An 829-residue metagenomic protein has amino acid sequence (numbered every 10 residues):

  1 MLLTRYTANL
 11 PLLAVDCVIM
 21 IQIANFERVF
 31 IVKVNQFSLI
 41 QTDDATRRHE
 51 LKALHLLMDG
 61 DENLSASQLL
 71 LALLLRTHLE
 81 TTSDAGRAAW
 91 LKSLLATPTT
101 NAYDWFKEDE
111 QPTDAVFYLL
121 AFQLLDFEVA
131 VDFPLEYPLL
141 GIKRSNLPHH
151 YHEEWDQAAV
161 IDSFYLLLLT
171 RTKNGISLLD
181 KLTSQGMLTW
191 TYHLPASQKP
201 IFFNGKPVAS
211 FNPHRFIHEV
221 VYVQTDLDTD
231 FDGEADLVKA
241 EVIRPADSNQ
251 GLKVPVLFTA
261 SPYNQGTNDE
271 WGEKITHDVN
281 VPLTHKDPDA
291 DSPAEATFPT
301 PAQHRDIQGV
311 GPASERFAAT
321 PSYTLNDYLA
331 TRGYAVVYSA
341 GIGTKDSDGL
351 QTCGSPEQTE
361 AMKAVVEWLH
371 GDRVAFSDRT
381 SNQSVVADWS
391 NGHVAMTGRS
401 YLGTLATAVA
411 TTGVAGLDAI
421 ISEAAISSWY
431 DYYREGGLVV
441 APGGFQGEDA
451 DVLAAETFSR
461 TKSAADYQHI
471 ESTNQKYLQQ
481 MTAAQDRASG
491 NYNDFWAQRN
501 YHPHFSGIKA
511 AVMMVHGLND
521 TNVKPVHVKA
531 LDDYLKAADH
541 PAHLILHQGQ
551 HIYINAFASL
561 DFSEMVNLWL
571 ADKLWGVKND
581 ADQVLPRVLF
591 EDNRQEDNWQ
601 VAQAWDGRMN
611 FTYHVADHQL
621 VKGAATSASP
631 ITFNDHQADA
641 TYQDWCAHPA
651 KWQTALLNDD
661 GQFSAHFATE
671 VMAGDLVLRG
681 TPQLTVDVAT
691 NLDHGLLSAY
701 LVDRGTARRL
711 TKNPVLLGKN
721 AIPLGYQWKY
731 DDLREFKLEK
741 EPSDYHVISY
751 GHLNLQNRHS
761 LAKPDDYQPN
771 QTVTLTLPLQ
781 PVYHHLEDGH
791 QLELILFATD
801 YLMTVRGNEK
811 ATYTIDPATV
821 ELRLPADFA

Functional and structural regions predicted by a protein language model:
K33-T42, A313-S314, R587-A829: Glycine/threonine-rich phosphate-binding loop and adjacent beta-strand/alpha-helix elements that clamp
S38-R76, L95, T99-D104, E108 (+11 more regions): Accessory cap/linker subdomain of secreted extracellular hydrolases
G205-L252, V256, P262, D278-R305 (+1 more regions): N-terminal cap/lid segment of alpha/beta-hydrolase-fold proteins
P321, G354-S384: Alpha/beta-hydrolase active-site loop
A330-D346: Conserved alpha/beta-hydrolase
I508, M514-H516, D520: Short beta-strand/loop motif that positions the catalytic acidic residue of the alpha/beta-hydrolase fold
T521-H527: Conserved alpha/beta-hydrolase "acid-adjacent" motif
K536-I552: Catalytic histidine neighborhood in serine/cysteine hydrolases with alpha/beta-hydrolase-type architecture
